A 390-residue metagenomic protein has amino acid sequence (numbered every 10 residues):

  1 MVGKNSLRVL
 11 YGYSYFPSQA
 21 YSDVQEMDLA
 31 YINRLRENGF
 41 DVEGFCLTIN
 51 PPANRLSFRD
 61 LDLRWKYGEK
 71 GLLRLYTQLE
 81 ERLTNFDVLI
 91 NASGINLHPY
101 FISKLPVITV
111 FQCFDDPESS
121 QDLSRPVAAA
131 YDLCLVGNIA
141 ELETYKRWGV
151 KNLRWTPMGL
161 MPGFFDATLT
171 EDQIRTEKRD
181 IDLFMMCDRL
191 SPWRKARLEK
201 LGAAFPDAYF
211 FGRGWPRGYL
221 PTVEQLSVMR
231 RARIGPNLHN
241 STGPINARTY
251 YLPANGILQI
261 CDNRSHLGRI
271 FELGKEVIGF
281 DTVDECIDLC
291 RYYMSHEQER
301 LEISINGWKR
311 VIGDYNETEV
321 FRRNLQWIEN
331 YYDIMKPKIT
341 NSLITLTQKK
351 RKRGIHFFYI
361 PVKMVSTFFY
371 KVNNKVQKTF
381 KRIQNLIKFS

Functional and structural regions predicted by a protein language model:
V2-V88, A92-I102, F114-L273, V372: Nucleotide-sugar donor-binding catalytic core of glycosyltransferases
L105-C113: Short beta-strand/loop segments at the ligand-binding rim of alpha/beta enzyme cores
L252, V277, G307: Hydrophobic, well-ordered secondary-structure elements that form the walls of internal hydrophobic environments
V277-V283, Y292-E297: Conserved acidic donor-binding segment of nucleotide-sugar-dependent glycosyltransferases
L289: Short amphipathic alpha-helices within nucleic acid-binding modules
Y292-S390: C-terminal amphipathic helix plus adjacent low-complexity, charged tail appended to glycosyltransferase catalytic
